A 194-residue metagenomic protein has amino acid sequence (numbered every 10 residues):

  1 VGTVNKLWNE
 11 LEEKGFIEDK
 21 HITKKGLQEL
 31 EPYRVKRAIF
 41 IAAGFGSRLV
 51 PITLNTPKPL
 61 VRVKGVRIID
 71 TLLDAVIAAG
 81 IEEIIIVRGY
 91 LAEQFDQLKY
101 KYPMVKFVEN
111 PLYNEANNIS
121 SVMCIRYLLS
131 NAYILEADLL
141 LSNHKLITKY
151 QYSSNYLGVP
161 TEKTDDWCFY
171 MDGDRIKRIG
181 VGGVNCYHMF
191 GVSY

Functional and structural regions predicted by a protein language model:
V1-F40, V66-A132: Conserved N-terminal catalytic core of the sugar/cofactor nucleotidyltransferase
I17, L60, F169-M171: A structural signal for short hydrophobic beta-strand segments in well-ordered beta-sheet cores
E29, L140-L141: A short, conserved beta-strand element in the Rossmann-like catalytic core that flanks the donor/metal-binding loop
E31-R62: Glycine-rich N-terminal loop/short-helix segment of MobA-like nucleotidyltransferase
A42, R88, E136, V159: Short beta-strand/turn micro-motifs composed of small residues that flank or help shape donor/cofactor-binding pockets
T53-N55, G80, G183-M189: Short glycine-enriched loop/turn motifs at secondary-structure junctions
N131-L140: Short beta-strand-to-loop acidic/aromatic patch adjacent to the donor-nucleotide binding site
N143-Y194: Conserved core of the sugar-phosphate nucleotidyltransferase
